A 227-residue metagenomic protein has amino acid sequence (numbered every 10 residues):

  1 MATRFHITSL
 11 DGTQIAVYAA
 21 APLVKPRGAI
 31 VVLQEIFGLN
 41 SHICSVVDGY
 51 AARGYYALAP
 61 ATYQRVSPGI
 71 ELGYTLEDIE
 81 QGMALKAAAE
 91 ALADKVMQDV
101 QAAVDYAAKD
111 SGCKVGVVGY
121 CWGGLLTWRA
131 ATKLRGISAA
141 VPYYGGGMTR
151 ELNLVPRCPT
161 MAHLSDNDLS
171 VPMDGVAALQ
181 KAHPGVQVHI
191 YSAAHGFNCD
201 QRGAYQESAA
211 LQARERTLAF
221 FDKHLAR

Functional and structural regions predicted by a protein language model:
M1-R227: N-terminal cap/leader regions of alpha/beta-hydrolase-fold enzymes, predominantly small-molecule hydrolases
